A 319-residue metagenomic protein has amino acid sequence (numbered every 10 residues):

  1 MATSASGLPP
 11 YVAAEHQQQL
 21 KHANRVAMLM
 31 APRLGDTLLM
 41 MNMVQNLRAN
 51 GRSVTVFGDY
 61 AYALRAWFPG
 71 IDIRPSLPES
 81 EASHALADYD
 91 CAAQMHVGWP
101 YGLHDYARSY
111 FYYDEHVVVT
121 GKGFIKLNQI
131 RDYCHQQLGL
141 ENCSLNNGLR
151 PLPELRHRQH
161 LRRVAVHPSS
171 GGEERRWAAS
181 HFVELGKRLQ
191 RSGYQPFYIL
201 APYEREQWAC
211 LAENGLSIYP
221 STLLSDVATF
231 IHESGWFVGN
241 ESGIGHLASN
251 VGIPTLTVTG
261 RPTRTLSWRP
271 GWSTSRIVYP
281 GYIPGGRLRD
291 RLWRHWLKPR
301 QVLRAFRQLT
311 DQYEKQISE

Functional and structural regions predicted by a protein language model:
M1-E319: Catalytic machinery of carbohydrate-active enzymes, primarily nucleotide-sugar-dependent glycosyltransferases
